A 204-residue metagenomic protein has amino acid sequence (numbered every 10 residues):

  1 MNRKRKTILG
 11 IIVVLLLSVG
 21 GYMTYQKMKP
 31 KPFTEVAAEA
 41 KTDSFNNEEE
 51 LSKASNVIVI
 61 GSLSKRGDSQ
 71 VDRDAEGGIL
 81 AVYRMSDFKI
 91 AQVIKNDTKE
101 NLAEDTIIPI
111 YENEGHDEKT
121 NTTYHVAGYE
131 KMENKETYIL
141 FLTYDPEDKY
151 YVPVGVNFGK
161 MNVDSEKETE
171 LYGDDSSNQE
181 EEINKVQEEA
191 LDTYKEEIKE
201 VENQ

Functional and structural regions predicted by a protein language model:
N2-E35, K119-Q204: Netrin-like (NTR/C345C) domain of secreted extracellular proteins
E35-A54, A75: Short boundary/loop segments of OB/S1/cold-shock single-stranded nucleic-acid-binding domains
D43-N46, A54-I60, A81-F88, A103-I107 (+2 more regions): Extracytoplasmic
A54-N96: Structural detector for short beta-strands of small beta-barrel domains
S64-R66, A91-V93, N113-G115, T143-D145 (+1 more regions): Solvent-exposed coil/turn segments that connect beta secondary-structure elements in extracytoplasmic/periplasmic
I79-L80, K95, T106, E112-G115 (+1 more regions): Polar, acidic low-complexity tracts enriched in Ser/Thr/Gln/Glu with frequent Gly/Pro and Thr-Pro motifs
K99: Loop-rich non-cytosolic ectodomains and luminal regions
A103-G128: Beta-strand/loop nucleic-acid-binding surfaces
